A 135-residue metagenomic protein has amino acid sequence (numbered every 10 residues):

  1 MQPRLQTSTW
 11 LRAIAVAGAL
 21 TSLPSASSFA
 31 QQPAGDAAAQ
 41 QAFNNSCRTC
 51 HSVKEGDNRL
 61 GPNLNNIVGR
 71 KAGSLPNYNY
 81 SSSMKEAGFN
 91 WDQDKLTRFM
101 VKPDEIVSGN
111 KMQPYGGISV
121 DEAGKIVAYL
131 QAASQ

Functional and structural regions predicted by a protein language model:
Q2-A15: Bacterial N-terminal signal peptides that target proteins for export
R12-S25: Bacterial N-terminal signal peptides
A26-N44, S52-V53: Electrostatic cytochrome c docking/interface patches
R48: Cys/His/Pro-rich metal-binding microdomains
H51-G56, G69: Detector for the c-type heme attachment site
R59-N65: Short cysteine/histidine-rich zinc-coordinating motifs and their immediately flanking basic loops
P76-T97: Short Fe-S-cluster ligation motifs
D92-Q135: C-terminal capping alpha-helices of c-type cytochrome domains
